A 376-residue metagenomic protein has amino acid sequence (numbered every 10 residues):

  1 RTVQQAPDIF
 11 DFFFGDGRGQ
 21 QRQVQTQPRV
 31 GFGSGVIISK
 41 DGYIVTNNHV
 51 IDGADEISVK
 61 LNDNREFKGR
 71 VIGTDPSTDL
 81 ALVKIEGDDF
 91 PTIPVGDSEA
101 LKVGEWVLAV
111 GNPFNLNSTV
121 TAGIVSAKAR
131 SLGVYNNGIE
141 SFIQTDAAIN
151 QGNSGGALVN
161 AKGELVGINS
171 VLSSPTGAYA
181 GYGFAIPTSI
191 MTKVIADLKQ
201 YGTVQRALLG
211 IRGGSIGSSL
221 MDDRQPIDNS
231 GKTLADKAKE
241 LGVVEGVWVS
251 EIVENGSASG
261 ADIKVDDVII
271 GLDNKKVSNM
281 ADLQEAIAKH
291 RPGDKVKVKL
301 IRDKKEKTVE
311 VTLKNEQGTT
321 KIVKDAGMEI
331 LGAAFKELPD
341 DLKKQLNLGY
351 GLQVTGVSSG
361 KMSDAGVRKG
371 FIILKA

Functional and structural regions predicted by a protein language model:
R1-K295, I301-D341, G360: Serine-dependent protease modules
Y350-A376: C-terminal soluble interaction/assembly domains
